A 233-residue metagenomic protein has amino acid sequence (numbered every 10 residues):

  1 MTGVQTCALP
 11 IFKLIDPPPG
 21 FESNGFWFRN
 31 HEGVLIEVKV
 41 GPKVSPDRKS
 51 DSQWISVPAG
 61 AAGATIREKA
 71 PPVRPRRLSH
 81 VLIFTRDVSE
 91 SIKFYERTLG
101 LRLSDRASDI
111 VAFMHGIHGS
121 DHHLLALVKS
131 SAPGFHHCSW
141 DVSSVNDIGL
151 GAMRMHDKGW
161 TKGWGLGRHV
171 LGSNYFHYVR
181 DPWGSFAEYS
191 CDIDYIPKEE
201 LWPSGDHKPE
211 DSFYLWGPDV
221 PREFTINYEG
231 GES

Functional and structural regions predicted by a protein language model:
M1, T65, S91, R106 (+2 more regions): Catalytic cores of nucleotide-enabled group-transfer and carboxylate-activating enzymes in metabolic and assembly-line
T2-L9: Short, small-residue-biased leader/transition segments that mark boundaries at the very start of proteins
N24-E37: Hydrophobic or amphipathic alpha-helical targeting/insertion segments
G33, S91, Y95, M155 (+2 more regions): Conserved active-site tyrosine of GNAT-family acetyltransferases
V34-P42, R102-H136, D141-V145, H169-Y195: Conserved short beta-strand elements that form part of the metal-binding/catalytic scaffold of enzyme active sites
K43-A59, Y195-K208: A short, polar/charged loop-to-alpha-helix boundary motif
S45, S50-S89, S120, P133-C138 (+2 more regions): N-terminal beta-strand motif that seeds the catalytic metal site of vicinal oxygen chelate
E200-S233: Short hairpin/turn module used for nucleic-acid contact or packing/dimerization
